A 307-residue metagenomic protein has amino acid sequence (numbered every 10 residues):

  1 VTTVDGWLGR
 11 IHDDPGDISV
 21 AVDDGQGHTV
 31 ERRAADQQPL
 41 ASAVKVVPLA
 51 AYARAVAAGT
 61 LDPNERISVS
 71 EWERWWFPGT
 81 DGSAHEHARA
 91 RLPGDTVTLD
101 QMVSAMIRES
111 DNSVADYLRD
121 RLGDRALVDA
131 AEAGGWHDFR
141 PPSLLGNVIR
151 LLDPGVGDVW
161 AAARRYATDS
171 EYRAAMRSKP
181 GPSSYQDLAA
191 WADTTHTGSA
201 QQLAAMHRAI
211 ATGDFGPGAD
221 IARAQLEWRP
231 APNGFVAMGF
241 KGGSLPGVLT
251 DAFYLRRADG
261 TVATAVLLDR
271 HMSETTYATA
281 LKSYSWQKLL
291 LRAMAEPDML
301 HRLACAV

Functional and structural regions predicted by a protein language model:
V1-G146: Active-site-adjacent loops and short helices of periplasmic peptidoglycan-processing enzymes
T2-W7, Y185-V307: Structured C-terminal helix/loop/strand segments within mature extracytoplasmic catalytic/sensor domains
D17, D95, E109-Q202, M206: Mid-domain, small-residue-enriched loop/turn segments at the edges of structured enzyme/sensor domains
V30-R32, E65-S68, W75-T80, R165-T168 (+2 more regions): A broad, low-specificity signal for short, low-complexity segments enriched in glycine/proline and polar/charged
D36-Q37, P78-E86, A133-D138, I149 (+3 more regions): Short, charged low-complexity intrinsically disordered segments located at boundaries of structured domains
K45, A50-Y52, V156-V159, P246-Y254: Generic detector of contiguous secondary-structure segments
R54-A55, E86-H87, D138-P141, R150-P154 (+3 more regions): Short, intrinsically disordered/low-complexity patches at protein termini and at juxtamembrane boundaries
S70, D169, E296-P297: Helix N-terminus capping/helix-initiation residues
